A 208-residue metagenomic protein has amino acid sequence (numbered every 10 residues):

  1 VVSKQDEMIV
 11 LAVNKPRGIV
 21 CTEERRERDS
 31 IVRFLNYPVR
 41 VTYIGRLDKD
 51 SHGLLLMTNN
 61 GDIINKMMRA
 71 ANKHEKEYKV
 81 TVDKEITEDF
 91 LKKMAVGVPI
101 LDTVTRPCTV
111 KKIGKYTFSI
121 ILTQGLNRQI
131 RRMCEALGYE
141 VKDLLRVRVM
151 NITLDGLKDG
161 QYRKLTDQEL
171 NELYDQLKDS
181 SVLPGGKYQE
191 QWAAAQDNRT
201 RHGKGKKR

Functional and structural regions predicted by a protein language model:
V1-R208: Basic, flexible Lys/Arg- and Gly-enriched helix-loop patches that mediate nucleic-acid binding at interfaces with rRNA
